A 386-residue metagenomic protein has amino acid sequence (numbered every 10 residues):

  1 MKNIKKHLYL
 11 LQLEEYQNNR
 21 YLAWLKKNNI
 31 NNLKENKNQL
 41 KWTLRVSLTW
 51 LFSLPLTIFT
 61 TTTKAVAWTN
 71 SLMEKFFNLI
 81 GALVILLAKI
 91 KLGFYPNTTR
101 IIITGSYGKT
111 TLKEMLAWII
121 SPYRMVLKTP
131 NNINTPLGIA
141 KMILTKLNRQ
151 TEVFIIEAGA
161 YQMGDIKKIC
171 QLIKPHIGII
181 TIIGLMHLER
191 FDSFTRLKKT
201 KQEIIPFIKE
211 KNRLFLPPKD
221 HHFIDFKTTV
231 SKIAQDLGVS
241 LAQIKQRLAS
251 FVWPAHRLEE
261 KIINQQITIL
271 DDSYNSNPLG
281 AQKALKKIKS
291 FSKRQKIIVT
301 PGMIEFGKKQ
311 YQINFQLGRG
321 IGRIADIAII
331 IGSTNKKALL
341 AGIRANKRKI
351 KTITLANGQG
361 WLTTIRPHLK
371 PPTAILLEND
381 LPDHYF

Functional and structural regions predicted by a protein language model:
M1-N78, Q235-A242, Q246-F386: ATP-dependent carboxylate-amine ligase
K2-R213, P218, P372: Phosphate-binding loop of NTP-binding sites
I103, E157, I169, T181 (+9 more regions): Residue-level signal for inorganic ion chemistry
G108, A160, L185, D220 (+3 more regions): Short, glycine/acidic-enriched loop or turn micro-motifs at the edges of active sites
L112-L116, I204, I233, L317 (+1 more regions): Hydrophobic residues within alpha-helices that form the first helical element adjacent to the glycine-rich loop
L116, I120, M142-I143, T229-L237 (+2 more regions): Buried hydrophobic packing segments
F154, P175-T181, H222, K347-A356 (+1 more regions): Short hydrophobic/aromatic-enriched beta-strand-loop microsegments
M163, H187, F223, K337 (+1 more regions): Short glycine-rich, flexible loops that bind phosphorylated cofactors or substrates
